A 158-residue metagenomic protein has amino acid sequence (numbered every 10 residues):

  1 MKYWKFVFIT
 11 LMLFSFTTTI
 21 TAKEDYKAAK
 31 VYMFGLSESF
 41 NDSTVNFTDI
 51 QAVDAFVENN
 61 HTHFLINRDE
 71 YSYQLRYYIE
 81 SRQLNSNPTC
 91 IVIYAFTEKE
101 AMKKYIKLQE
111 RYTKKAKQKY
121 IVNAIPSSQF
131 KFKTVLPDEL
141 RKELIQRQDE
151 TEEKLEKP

Functional and structural regions predicted by a protein language model:
M1-D25: Bacterial Sec-dependent N-terminal signal peptides
K2-W4, H63-I66, A95: N-terminal start-of-chain detector that recognizes signal peptides and the immediate post-cleavage beginning
Y3-F6, K99, K157: Intrinsic disorder/low-complexity segments enriched in polar/small residues
K23-C90, K103, Y112-P158: Acidic/polar low-complexity segments and flexible, solvent-exposed patches
P88-E98: Second-shell loop/turn segments in exported
K99-I106: Short amphipathic alpha-helices within nucleic acid-binding modules
